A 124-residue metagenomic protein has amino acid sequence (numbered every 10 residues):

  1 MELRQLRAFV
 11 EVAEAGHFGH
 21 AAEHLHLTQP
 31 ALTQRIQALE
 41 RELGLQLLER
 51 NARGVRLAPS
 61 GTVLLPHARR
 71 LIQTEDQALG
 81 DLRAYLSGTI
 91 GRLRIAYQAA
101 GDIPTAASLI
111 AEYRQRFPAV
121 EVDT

Functional and structural regions predicted by a protein language model:
E2-A8, Q29, G54, G61 (+1 more regions): The N-cap/first-turn positions of alpha helices within or immediately adjacent to helix-turn-helix DNA-binding domains
V12-L27: Short helix-boundary/capping micro-motifs
H24-L25, I36, L43, L64: Core residues of bacterial helix-turn-helix
E40-P59: A short LG(V/I)-centered, amphipathic sequence patch enriched for acidic residue(s) preceding the LG motif
E42-L43, L64-L86: Alpha-helical linker/hinge and terminal dimerization helices associated with HTH transcriptional regulators
I90-T124: Central regulatory/effector-binding core of bacterial HTH transcription factors
